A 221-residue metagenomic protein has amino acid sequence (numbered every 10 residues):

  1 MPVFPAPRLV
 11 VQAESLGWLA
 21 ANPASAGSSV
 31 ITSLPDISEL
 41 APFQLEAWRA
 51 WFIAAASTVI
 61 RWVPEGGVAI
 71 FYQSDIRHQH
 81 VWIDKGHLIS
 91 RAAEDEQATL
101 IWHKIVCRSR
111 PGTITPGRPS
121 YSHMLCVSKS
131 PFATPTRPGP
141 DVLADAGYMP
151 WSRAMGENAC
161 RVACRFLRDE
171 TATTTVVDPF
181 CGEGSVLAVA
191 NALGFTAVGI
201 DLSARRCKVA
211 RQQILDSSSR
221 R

Functional and structural regions predicted by a protein language model:
P2-I200, R205-C207: Core catalytic lobe of class I
A210-R211: Conserved SAM-binding loop
L215-R221: Conserved phosphoryl-transfer catalytic core
